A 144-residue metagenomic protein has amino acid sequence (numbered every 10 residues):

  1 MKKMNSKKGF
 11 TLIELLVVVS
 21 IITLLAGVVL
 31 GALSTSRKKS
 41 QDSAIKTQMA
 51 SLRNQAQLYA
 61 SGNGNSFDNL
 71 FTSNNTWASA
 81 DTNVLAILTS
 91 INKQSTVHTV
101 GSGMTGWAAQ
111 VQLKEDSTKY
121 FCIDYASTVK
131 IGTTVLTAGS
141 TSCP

Functional and structural regions predicted by a protein language model:
K2-L33: N-terminal single-pass transmembrane signal-anchor helix
M4, G62, Y125-A126: Small disulfide-bonded, cysteine-rich extracellular recognition modules and tandem repeats
K7, A44, G101-M104: A generic fold-level signal
F10, Y59, F67, F71 (+3 more regions): Aromatic side chains
G27, S34-T89: Conserved hydrophobic/amphipathic alpha-helical signal-anchor segments
I87-S95, C143-P144: Ampiphathic alpha-helical segments that act as solvent-exposed interaction surfaces
K93-G101, A108-Q110: Short, surface-exposed beta-strand/loop micro-motifs that present aromatic residues
T105-P144: Short, surface-exposed interaction loops/tails
